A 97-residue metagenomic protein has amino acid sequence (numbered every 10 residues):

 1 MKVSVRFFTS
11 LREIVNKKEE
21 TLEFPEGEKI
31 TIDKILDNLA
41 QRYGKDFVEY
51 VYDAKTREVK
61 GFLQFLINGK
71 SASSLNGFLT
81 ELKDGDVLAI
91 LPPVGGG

Functional and structural regions predicted by a protein language model:
M1-G96: Ubiquitin-like/PB1-type beta-grasp interaction modules and other compact soluble beta-rich domains
